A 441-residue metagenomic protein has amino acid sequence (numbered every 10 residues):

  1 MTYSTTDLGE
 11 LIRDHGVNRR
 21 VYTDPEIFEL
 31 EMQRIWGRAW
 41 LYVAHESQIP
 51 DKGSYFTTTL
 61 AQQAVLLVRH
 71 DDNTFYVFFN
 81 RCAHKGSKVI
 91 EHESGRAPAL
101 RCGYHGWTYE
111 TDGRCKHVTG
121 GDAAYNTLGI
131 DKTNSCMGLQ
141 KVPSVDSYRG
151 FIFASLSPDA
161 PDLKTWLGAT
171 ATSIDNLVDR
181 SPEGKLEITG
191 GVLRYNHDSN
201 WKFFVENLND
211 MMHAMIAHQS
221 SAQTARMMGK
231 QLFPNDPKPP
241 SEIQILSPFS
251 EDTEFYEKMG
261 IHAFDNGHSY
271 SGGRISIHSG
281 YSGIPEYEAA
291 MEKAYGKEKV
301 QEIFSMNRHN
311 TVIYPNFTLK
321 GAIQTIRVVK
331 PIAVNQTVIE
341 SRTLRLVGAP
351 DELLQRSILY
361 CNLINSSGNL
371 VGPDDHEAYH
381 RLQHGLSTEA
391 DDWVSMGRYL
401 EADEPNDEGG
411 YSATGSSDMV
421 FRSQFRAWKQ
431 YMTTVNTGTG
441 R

Functional and structural regions predicted by a protein language model:
M1-L8, T437-R441: Basic/polar N-terminal segments that are highly enriched at the extreme N-terminus, encompassing both cleavable
T5-V21: Short, contiguous pre-domain boundary segments
V17-A61, V65-L66: Non-catalytic accessory segments flanking enzyme active sites
W36-W40, S87, H213: Generic structural signal for secondary-structure transition and capping sites
G37-P50, A123-G129, N307-I313: Short Pro/Gly-enriched beta-strand edge/turn motifs at strand-loop
I49-P158, D162-A171: Rieske [2Fe-2S] iron-sulfur-binding domain
R69, T74, P143-R441: C-terminal catalytic domain of Rieske-type non-heme iron oxygenases
